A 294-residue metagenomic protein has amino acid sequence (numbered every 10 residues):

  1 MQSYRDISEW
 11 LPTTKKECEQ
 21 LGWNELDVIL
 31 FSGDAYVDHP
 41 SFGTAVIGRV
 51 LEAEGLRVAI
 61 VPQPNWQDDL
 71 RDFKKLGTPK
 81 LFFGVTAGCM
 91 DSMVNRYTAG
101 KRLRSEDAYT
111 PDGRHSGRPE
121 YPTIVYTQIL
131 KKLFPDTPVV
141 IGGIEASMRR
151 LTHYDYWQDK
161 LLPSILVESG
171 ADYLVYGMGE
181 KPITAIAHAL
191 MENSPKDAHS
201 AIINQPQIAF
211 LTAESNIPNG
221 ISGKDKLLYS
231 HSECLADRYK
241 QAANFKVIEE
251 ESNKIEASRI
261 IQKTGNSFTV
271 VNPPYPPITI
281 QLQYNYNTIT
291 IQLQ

Functional and structural regions predicted by a protein language model:
M1-G22: Short N-terminal or domain-adjacent regulatory/targeting segments
M1-R5, E54-R57, A108-P119: Acidic/glycine-enriched edge-of-secondary-structure segments
K16, L30-D34, V50: Long, low-complexity, serine/threonine- and charged-residue-rich intrinsically disordered N-terminal tails that act as
L21-V28, T78-P79: A short, charged/proline- and glycine-enriched loop that marks the coil->beta-strand transition at the N-terminal
D27, R57, P138: Residues at the starts of beta-strands that form the adenosine-phosphate
A35, G43, P62-P277, Q281-L282 (+2 more regions): Glycine-rich beta-alpha loop elements in corrinoid/cobalamin-binding modules across cobalamin-dependent enzymes
V46-V58: Short helix-loop-beta junction
